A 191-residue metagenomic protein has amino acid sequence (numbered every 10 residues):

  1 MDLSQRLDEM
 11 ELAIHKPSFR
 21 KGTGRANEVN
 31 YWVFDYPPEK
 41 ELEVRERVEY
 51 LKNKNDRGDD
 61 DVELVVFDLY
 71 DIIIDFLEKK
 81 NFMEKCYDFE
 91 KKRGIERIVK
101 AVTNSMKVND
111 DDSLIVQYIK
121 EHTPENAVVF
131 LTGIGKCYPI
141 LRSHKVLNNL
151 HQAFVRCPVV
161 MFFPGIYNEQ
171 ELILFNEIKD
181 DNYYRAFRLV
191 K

Functional and structural regions predicted by a protein language model:
M1-D56, L64: Glycine-rich P-loop/Walker A and Walker A-like loops and their local beta1-loop-alpha1 context in P-loop NTPases
K16-P17, D111-T123: A short, acidic, amphipathic alpha-helical segment used as a generic capping/interface helix at domain edges
V29-V33, V128, P158-V160: Residue-level preference for the first positions of well-ordered beta-strands
P38-E43, I72-I74, S105-D110, G135-P139 (+1 more regions): Short acidic, S/G/P-rich loop/turn micro-motifs used as interaction or catalytic elements
L42-V48, D75-K80, P139-H144, Q170-L174: A short acidic (Asp/Glu
L64-D111: Long, charge-dense
P124-I140: Conserved P-loop NTPase "ATPase switch" module shared by AAA+ and STAND
R142-K191: Glycine-rich, aromatic-bearing surface loops/beta-hairpins
